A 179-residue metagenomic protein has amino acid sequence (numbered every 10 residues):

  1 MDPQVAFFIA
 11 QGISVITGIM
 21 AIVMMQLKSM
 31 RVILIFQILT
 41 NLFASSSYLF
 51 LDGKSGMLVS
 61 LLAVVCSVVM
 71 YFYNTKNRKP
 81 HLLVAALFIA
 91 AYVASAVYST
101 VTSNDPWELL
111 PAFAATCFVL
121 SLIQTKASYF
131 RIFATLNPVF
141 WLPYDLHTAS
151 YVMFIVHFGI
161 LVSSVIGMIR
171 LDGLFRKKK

Functional and structural regions predicted by a protein language model:
M1-K179: Alpha-helical membrane-protein topology signature
